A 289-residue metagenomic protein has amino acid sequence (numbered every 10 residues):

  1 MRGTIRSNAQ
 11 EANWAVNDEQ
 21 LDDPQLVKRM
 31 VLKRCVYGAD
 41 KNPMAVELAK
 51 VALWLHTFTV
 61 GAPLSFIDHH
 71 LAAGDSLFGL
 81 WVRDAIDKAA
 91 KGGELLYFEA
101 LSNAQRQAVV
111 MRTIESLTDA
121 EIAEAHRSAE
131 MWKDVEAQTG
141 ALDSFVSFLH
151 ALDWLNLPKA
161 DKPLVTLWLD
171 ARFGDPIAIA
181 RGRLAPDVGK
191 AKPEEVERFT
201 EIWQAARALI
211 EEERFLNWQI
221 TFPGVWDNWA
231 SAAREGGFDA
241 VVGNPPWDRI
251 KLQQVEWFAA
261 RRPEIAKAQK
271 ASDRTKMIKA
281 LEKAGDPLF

Functional and structural regions predicted by a protein language model:
M1-F289: SAM-dependent methyltransferase catalytic region
